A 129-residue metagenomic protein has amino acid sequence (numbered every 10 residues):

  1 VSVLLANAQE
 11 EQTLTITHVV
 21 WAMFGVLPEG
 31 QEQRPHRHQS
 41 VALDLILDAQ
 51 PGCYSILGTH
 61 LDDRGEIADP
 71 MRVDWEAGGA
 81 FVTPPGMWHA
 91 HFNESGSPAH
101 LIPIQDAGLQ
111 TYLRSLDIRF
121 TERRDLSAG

Functional and structural regions predicted by a protein language model:
V1, F92-G129: Double-stranded beta-helix
S2-A42: A short glycine-rich, His/Asp/Glu-containing loop-to-beta-strand
F24-P28, H38-L61, I104: Short, conserved beta-strand element in jelly-roll/cupin
R34-P35, V41-I46, R72-V73, A80-F81: His/acidic/aromatic-lined binding-pocket segments of jelly-roll/cupin-type domains and related regulatory beta-sandwich
Q39, A49, M87-W88, S97: A generic "binding-loop/recognition-motif" signal
I46-A77, S115: A short beta-strand-loop-beta hairpin characteristic of the jelly-roll/cupin
P51, H89, L109: Surface-exposed, flexible loop/turn segments at secondary-structure boundaries
V73-S95, L101-D106: Conserved metal-binding segment of the jelly-roll/cupin
